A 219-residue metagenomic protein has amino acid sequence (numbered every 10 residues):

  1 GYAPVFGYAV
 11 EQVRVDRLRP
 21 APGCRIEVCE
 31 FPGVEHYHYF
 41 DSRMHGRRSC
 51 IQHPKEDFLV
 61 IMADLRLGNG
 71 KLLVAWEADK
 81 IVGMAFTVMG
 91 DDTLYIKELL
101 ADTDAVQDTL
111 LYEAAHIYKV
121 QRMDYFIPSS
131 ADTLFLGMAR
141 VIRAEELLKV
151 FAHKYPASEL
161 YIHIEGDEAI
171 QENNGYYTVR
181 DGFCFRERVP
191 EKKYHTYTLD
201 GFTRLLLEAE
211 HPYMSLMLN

Functional and structural regions predicted by a protein language model:
G1, Y118-S129: Conserved GNAT acetyl-CoA-binding A-motif
G7-H116, P128-S130, E146-P156: Amide-forming acyltransferase catalytic core, primarily the GNAT-like/NAT-type and related acyltransferase folds
E11, I26-E30, A85, I96 (+4 more regions): Generic preference for hydrophobic/aromatic residues in regular secondary structure cores
T103, A115-K119, V179-C184: Short, low-complexity, polar/charged sequence segments that are solvent-exposed and flexible
V106, V120, I170-Q171: Intrinsically disordered, low-complexity regions enriched in polar/acidic and amide residues
T133-N219: C-terminal functional modules
